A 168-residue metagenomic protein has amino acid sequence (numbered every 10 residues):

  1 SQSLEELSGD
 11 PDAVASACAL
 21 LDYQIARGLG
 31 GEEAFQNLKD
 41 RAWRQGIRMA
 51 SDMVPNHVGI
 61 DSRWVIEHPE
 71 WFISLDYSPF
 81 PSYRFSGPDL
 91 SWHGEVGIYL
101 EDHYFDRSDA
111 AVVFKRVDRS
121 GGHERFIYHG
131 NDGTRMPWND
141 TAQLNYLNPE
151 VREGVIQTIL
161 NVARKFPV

Functional and structural regions predicted by a protein language model:
S3-K39, W43-Q45, G59-V168: Alpha-amylase-like alpha-glycosidases and glucanotransferases acting on alpha-linked glucans and related
M49-S51: Hydrophobic faces of well-ordered beta-strands that scaffold small-molecule active sites in alpha/beta enzyme cores
P55-H57: Short, solvent-exposed loop/turn segments at secondary-structure junctions
